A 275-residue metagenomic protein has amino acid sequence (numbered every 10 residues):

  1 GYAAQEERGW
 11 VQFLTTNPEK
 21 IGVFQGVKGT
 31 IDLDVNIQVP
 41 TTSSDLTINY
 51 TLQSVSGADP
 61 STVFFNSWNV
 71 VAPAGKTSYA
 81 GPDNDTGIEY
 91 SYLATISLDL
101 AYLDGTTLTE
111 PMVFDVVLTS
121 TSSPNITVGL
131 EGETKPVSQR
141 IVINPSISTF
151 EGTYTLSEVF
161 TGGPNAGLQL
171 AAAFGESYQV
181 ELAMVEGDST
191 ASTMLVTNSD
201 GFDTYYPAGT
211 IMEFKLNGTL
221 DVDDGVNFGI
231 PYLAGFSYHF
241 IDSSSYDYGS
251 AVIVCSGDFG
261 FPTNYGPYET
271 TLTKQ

Functional and structural regions predicted by a protein language model:
G1-T95, L100, T106-V113, V117-S157: Acidic/polar, low-complexity intrinsically disordered N-terminal segments immediately downstream of a Sec signal
S138-Q275: Ser/Thr/Gly/Pro-rich, low-complexity flexible regions
